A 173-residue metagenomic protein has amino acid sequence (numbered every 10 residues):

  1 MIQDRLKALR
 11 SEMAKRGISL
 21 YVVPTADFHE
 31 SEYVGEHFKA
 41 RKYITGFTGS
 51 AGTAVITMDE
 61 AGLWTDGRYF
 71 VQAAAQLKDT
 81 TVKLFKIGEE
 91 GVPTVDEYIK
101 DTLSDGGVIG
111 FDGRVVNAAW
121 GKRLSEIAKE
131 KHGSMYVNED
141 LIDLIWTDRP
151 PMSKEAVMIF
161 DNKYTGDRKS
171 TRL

Functional and structural regions predicted by a protein language model:
M1-V108, D112, V116-L173: N-terminal accessory/capping or targeting/presequence segment of soluble
